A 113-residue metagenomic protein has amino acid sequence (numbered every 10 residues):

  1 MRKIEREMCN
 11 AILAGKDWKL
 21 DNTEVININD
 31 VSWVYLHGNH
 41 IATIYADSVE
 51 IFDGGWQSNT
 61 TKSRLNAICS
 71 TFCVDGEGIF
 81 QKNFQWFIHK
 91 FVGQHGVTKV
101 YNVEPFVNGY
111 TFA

Functional and structural regions predicted by a protein language model:
M1-A113: Terminal leader/tail segments of proteins
